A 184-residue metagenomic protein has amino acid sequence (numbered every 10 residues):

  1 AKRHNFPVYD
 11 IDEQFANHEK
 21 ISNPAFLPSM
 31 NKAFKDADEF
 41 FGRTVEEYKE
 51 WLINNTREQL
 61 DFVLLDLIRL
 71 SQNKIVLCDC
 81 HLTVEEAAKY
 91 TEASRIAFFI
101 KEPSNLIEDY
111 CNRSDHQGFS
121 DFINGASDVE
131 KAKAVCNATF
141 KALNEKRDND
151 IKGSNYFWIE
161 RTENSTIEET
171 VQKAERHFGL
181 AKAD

Functional and structural regions predicted by a protein language model:
A1-D10: A conserved segment at the C-terminal end of the G1
V8, R95-F98, Y156-E160: Conserved beta-strand scaffold positions in the cores of enzyme catalytic domains, especially in NTP/NDP-utilizing
Q14-A16, L82-V84, K101-I107, S165: Conserved nucleotide-binding/hydrolysis micro-motifs of P-loop NTPases
A16-I75: Conserved nucleotide-sensing/catalytic segment adjacent to the nucleotide-binding pocket in NTP-handling enzymes
A25-K32, S94, H116, H177-F178: Short, hinge-like loop/turn segments at secondary-structure boundaries
K49-L65, V129-G153: Alpha-helix-centered segments that form part of catalytic cores
C78-D79, Y90-G125: Conserved phosphate-donor/acceptor-positioning beta-strand/loop module used by diverse small-molecule
A142-D184: NTP-dependent small-molecule kinase module
